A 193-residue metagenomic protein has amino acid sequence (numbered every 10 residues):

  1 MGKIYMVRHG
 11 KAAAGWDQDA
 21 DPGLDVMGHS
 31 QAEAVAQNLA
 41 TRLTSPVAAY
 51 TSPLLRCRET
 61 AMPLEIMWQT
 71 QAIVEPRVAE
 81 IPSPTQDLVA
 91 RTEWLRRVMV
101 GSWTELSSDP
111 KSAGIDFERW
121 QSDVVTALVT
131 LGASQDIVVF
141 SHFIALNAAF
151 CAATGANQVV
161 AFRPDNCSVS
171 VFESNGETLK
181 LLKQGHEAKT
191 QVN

Functional and structural regions predicted by a protein language model:
G2-E75: Active-site-proximal alpha-helix that buttresses catalytic centers in soluble enzyme cores
I4, V47, A133-I144: Generic beta-sheet signal
A12, A145-L146: Short active-site segment of divalent metal-dependent hydrolases/proteases that encodes the spacing between
W16-D19, A61, P84-L88, N193: Short aromatic-enriched loop/helix-cap "lid" or pocket-rim segments at secondary-structure transitions that line
Q18-M27, S108-K111, I115, V160-A161: Active-site metal-coordination segments of metallo-dependent hydrolases
I66-D123, L182-K183: Phosphate-handling substructures
A156-K180: Domain-level recognition of soluble alpha/beta enzyme cores, biased toward histidine phosphatases/phosphomutases
L182-N193: Short, solvent-exposed aromatic-acidic interface loops
